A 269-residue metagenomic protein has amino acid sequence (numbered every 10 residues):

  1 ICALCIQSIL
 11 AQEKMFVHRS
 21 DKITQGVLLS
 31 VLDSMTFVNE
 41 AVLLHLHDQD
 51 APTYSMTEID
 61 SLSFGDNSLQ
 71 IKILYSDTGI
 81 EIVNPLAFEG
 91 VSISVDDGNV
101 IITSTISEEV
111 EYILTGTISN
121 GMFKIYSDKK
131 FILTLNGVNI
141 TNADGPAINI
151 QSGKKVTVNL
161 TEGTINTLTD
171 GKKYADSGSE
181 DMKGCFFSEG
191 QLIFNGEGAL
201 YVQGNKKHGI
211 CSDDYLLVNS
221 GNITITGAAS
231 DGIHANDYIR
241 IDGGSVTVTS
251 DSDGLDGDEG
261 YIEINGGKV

Functional and structural regions predicted by a protein language model:
I1-C5: Sec-dependent N-terminal signal peptides
I6-A11: Sec/Tat signal peptide C-region and signal peptidase I cleavage site
Q12-S68: Compositionally biased alpha-helical segments
N67-V269: A composition-driven surface/loop motif
